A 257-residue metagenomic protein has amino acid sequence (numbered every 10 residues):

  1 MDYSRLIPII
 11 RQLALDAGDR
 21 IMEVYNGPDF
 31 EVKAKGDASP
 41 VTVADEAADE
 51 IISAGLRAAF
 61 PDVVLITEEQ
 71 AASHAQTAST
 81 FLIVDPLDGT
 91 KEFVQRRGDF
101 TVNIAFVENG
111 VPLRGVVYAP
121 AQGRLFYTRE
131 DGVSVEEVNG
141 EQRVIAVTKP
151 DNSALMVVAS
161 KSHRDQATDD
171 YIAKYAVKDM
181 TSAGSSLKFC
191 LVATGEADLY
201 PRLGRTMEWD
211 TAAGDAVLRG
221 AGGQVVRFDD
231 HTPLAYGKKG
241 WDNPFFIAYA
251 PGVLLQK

Functional and structural regions predicted by a protein language model:
M1-L87, D170-K174, C190, D230-T232 (+1 more regions): N-terminal subdomain of lithium-sensitive/metallo-dependent phosphomonoesterases centered on the IMPase/IPPase/PAP
M1-Q12, D170-K174, C190-K257: Oxyanion/phosphate-interacting regions
I21, D45, L56, T90 (+6 more regions): Residue-level signal for inorganic ion chemistry
F30-V32, V41, L65, S134 (+3 more regions): Short clusters of hydrophobic/aromatic residues that line enzyme substrate/ligand-binding pockets
K35, E68, S160, S182-A183 (+1 more regions): Conserved beta-strand termini and adjacent loop/short-helix elements that scaffold enzyme active sites in alpha/beta
A78-A121: Glycine-rich active-site/cofactor-binding loop and its immediate structural neighborhood
A105-C190, K238-K257: Acidic beta-strand-loop-alpha-helix segment within the catalytic core of divalent metal-dependent phosphate-processing
